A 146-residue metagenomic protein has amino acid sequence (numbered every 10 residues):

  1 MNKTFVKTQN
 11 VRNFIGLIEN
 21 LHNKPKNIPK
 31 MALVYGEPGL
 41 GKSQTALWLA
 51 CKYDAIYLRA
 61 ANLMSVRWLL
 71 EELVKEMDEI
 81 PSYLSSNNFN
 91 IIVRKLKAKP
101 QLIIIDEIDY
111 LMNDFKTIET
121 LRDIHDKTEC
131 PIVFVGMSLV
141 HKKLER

Functional and structural regions predicted by a protein language model:
M1-P29: A short, basic N-terminal segment
K26-L47: Walker A/P-loop nucleotide-binding motif
P29-L33, A55-I56, P100-I104, P131: Residue-level preference for the first positions of well-ordered beta-strands
A32-P38, I124-R146: Sensor-1/coupling segment of RecA-like P-loop NTPase cores
L47-C51, K75, D123: Short, well-ordered alpha-helices that flank and scaffold nucleotide-derived cofactor binding pockets
A50-N62: Conserved catalytic segments around the Walker B and adjacent sensor/switch elements of P-loop NTPase domains
L63-M64, Y110, S138-K142: Conserved nucleotide-binding/hydrolysis micro-motifs of P-loop NTPases
S65-E72, I80-V133: Mid-core helix/loop region of P-loop NTP-binding domains shared across ATPases and GTPases
